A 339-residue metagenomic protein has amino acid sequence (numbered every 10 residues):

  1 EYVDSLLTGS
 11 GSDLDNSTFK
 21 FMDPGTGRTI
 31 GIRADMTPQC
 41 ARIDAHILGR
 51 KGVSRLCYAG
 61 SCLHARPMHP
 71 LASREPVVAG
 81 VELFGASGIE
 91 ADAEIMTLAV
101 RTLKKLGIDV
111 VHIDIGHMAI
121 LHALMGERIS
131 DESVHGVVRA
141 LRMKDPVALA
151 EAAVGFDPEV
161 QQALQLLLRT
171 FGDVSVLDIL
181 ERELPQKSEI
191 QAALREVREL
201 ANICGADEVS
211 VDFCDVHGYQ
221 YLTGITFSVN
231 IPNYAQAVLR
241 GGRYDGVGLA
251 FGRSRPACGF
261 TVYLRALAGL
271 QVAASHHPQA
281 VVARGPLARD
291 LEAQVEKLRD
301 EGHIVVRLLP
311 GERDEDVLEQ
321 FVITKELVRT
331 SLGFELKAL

Functional and structural regions predicted by a protein language model:
Y2-V3, N16, T37-R50, L56-I108 (+1 more regions): Positively charged, Gly/Ser-enriched RNA/tRNA-binding surfaces
D4-F21: Glycine-rich loop at the start of a catalytic domain that most often binds anionic cofactors/ligands
F21-G25, I231-N233: Short acidic, glycine-rich loop/turn motifs
T29-M36: Hydrophobic alpha-helical transmembrane segments in multi-pass integral membrane proteins
I32, G116, V262: A conserved hydrophobic position in a structured secondary element of the catalytic/binding core that shapes
E75-A79, I115-A123: Short, conserved phosphate-binding/catalytic loop or strand-edge motifs used in phosphoryl-/nucleotidyl-transfer
M118-A153: Short terminal or interdomain "cap/linker" segment that borders an active site or interface and mediates
